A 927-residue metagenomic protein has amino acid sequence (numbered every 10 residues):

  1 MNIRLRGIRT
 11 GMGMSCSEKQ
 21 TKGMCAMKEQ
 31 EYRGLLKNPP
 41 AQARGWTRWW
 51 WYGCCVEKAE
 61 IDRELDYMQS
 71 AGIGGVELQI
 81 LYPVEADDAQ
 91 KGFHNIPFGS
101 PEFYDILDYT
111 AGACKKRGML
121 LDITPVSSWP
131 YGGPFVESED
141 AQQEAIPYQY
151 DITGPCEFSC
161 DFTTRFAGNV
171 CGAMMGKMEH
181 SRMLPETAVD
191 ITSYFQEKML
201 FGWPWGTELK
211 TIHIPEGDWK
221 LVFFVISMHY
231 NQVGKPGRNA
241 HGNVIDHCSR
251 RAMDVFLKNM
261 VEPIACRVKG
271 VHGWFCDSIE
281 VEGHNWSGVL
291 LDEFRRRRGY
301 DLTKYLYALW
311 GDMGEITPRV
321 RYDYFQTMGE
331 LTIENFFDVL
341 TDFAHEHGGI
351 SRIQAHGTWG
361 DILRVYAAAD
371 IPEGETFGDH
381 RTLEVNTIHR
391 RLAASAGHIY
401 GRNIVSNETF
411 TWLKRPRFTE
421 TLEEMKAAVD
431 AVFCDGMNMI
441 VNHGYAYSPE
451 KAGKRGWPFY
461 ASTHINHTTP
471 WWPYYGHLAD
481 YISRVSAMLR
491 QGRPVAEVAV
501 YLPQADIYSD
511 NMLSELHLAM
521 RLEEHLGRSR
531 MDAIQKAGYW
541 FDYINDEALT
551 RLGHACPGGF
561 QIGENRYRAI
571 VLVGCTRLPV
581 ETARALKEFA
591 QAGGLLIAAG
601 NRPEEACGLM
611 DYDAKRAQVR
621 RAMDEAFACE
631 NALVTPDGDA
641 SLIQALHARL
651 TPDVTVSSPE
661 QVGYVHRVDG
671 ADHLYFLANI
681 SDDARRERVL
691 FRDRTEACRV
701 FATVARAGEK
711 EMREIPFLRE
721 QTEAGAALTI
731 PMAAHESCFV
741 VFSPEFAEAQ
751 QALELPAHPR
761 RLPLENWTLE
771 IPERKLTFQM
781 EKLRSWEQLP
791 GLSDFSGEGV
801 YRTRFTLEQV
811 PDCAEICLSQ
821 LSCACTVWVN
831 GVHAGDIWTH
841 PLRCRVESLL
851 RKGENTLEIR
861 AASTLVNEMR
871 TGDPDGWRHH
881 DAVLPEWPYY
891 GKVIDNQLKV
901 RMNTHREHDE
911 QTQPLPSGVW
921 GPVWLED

Functional and structural regions predicted by a protein language model:
G11-A26: Short, Lys/Arg-enriched N-terminal segments with co-localized hydrophobic residues within the first ~10-30 amino acids
K28, L35, A43-W46, E57-K58 (+15 more regions): Carbohydrate-binding surfaces of carbohydrate-active enzymes
T47, C54-K91: N-terminal cofactor/phosphate-binding cores enriched in small/glycine residues, especially glycine-rich loops such as
L81-W203, T211-I214, V225, Y230-G234 (+1 more regions): Acidic/aromatic-lined carbohydrate-recognition and catalytic surfaces of CAZymes acting on diverse glycans
V126-S138, F746-E765, L769, S863-P922: Glycine/proline-rich low-complexity spacer/linker segments in large multi-domain proteins
P185-P263, T722-P759, K852-E854: Extended acidic/polar, glycine-enriched regions that form or flank non-catalytic beta-rich accessory modules
S737-C738, A814, R851-H880: Short, well-structured beta-strand segments enriched in hydrophobic/aromatic residues within extracellular or lumenal
F805-L807, P811-N830, W838, L857-A861: Aromatic-lined ligand-binding clefts that engage carbohydrates, nucleic acids, or primary amines
